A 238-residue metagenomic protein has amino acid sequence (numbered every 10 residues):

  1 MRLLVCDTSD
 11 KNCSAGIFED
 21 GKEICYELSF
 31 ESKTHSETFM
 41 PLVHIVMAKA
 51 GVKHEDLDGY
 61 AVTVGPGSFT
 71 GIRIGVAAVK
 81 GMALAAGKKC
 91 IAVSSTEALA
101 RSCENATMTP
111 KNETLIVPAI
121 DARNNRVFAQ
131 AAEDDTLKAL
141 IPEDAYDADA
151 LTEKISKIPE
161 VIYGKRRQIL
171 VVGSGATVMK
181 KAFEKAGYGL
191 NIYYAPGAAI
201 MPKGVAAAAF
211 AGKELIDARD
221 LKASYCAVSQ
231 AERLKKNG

Functional and structural regions predicted by a protein language model:
M1-V64: N-terminal beta-alpha supersecondary unit
K22, E31-T34, K89-A199, Y225 (+1 more regions): Surface "functional belts" at beta-alpha junctions
E37, P41-A48, A98-R101, D149-E153 (+1 more regions): Short, contiguous clusters of charged residues that form electrostatic/catalytic patches at enzyme active sites, used
V46-A50, A85, C103, M201-E214: Stable alpha-helical structural segments in soluble proteins, enriched in small hydrophobic residues
A61-C90, S95: DPxDG-like acidic metal-binding loop motif
Y193-G238: Acyltransferase
